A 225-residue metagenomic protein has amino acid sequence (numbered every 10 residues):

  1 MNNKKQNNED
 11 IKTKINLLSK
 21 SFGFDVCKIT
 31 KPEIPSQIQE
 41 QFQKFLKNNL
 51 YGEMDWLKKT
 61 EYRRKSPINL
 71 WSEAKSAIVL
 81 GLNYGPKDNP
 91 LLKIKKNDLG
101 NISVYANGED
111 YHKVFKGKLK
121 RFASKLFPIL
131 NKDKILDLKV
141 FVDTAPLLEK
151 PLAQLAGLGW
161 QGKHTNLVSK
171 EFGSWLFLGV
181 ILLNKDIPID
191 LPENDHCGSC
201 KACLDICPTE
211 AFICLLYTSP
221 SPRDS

Functional and structural regions predicted by a protein language model:
M1-H196: Auxiliary alpha/beta "docking" domains used to position bulky ligands
L80-L82, T209, P222: Residues immediately flanking
P192-A211: Cysteine-centered iron-sulfur cluster-binding motifs in ferredoxin-type domains/subunits of redox enzymes
Y217-S225: Single conserved hydrophobic/aromatic residue that forms the stacking wall/gate of nucleotide- or nucleobase-binding
